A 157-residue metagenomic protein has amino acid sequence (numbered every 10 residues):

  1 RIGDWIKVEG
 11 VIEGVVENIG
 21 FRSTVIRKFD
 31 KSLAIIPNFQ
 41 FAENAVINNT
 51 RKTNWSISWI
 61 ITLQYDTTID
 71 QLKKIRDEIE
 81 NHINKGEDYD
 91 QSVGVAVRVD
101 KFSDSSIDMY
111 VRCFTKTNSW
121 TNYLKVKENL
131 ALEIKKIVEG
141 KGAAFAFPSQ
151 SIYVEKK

Functional and structural regions predicted by a protein language model:
V8-V15, I19-K157: Structured, soluble regulatory/oligomerization domains located on the cytosolic or IMS-facing side of membrane proteins
